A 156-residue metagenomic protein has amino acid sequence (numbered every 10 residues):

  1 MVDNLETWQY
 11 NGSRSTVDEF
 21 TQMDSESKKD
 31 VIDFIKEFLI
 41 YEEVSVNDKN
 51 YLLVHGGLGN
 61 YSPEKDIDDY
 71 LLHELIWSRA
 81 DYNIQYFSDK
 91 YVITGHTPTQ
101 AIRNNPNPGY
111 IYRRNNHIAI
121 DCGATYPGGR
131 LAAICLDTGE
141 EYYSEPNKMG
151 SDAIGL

Functional and structural regions predicted by a protein language model:
M1-E43: Active-site neighborhood of divalent metal-dependent phosphoester bond hydrolases
V2-L5, Y10, G57-I84: Active-site-proximal segments of metal-dependent phosphoesterases and phosphodiesterases across multiple
G12-S13, G56-G57, G95, G123: Glycine-centered flexibility sites
Y41-E43, E74, D121, A133: Short, surface-exposed charged micro-motifs
E43-L52: Beta-strand-turn-beta hairpins that frame and shape the catalytic cleft of phosphate-ester-processing enzymes
N47, G56-G59, T97-P98: Histidine- and/or cysteine-centered catalytic micro-motif in compact active-site loops
Y51-G57, I118-I120: Active-site-proximal beta-strand elements of phosphoester/diester hydrolases
Y82-L156: Acidic, His/Gly-rich catalytic cores of divalent-metal-dependent hydrolytic chemistry
